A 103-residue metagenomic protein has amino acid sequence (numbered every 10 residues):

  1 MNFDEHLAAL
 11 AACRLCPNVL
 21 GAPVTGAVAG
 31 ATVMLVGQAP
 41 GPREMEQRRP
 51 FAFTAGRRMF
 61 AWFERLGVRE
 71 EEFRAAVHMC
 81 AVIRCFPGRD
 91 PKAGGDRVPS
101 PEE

Functional and structural regions predicted by a protein language model:
M1-E103: A polyanion-binding, active-site-adjacent surface
